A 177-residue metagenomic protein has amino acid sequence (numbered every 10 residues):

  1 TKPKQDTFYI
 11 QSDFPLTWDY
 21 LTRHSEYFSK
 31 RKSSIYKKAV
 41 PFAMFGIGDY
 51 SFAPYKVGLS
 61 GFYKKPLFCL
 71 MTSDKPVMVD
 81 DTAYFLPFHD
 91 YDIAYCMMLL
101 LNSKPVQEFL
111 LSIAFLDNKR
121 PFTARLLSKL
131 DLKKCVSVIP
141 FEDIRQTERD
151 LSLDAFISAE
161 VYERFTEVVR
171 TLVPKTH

Functional and structural regions predicted by a protein language model:
T1-P140, Q146, D150, R170-P174: Polybasic, glycine- and aromatic-enriched phosphate-binding surface used to engage nucleic acids
I10, Q146, D154-Y162: Intrinsic-disorder-associated interaction segments
I157-H177: Acidic, carboxylate-rich catalytic segments that either coordinate divalent cations
